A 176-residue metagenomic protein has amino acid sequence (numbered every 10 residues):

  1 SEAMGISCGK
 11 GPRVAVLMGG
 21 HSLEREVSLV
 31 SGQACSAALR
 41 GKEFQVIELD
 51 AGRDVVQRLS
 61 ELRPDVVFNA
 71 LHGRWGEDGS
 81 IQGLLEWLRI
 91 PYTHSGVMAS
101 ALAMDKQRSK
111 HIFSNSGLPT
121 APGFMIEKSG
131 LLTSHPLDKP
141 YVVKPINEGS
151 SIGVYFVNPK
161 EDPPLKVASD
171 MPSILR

Functional and structural regions predicted by a protein language model:
S1-N115, E127-S134: ATP-binding N-terminal substructure of ATP-dependent carboxylate-amine bond-forming enzymes
G11, R63, H135, K139 (+2 more regions): Intrinsic-disorder/low-complexity coil detector
V46, T120, I152-R176: Conserved ATP-binding module of the ATP-grasp superfamily
M98, I126-L131, I146-S150, K160-P163: Short acidic/polar capping segments at secondary-structure boundaries
F113-S114, L137-F156, I174-R176: ATP-grasp fold ATP-binding core
K128-L132, Y141-V143, M171: Intrinsically disordered, low-complexity boundary segments flanking structured domains
